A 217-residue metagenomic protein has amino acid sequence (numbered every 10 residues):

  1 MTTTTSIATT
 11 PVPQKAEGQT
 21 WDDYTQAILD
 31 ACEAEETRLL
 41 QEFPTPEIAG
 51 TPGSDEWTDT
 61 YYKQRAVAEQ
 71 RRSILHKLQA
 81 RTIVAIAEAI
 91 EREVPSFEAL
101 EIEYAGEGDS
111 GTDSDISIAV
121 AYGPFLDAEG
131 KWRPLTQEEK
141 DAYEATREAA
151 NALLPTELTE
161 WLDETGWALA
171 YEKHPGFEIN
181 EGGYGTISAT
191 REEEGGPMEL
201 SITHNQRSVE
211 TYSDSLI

Functional and structural regions predicted by a protein language model:
T2-I217: Acidic interaction surfaces
